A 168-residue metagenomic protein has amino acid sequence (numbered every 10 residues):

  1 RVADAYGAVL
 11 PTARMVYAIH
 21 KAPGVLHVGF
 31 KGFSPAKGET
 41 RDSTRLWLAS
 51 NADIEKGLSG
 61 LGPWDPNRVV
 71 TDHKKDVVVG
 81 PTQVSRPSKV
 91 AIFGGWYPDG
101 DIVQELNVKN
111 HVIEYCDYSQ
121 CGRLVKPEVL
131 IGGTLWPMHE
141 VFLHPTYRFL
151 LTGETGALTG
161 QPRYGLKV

Functional and structural regions predicted by a protein language model:
R1, L10, Y115-S119: Soluble non-cytosolic domains of exported or imported proteins
V2-D65, L124: Conserved hydrophobic ligand-interaction patch in extracellular adhesion modules
A3-D4, V108, T152: Generic preference for well-ordered secondary structure
Y17, F30-F33, F93, F142 (+1 more regions): Phenylalanine-focused residue identity feature
F30-D53, V84-P87, A91-F93, I102-N110 (+1 more regions): Repeat-unit-sized solenoid/scaffold elements
R41, L58, V90, V141-P145: Generic detection of intrinsically disordered/low-complexity segments and helix-coil linkers/edges
D53-Y118: Extracellular C-type lectin-like domains
H111, Y115-V168: Low-complexity, Gly/Ser/Thr/Pro-rich intrinsically disordered linker/tail segments
